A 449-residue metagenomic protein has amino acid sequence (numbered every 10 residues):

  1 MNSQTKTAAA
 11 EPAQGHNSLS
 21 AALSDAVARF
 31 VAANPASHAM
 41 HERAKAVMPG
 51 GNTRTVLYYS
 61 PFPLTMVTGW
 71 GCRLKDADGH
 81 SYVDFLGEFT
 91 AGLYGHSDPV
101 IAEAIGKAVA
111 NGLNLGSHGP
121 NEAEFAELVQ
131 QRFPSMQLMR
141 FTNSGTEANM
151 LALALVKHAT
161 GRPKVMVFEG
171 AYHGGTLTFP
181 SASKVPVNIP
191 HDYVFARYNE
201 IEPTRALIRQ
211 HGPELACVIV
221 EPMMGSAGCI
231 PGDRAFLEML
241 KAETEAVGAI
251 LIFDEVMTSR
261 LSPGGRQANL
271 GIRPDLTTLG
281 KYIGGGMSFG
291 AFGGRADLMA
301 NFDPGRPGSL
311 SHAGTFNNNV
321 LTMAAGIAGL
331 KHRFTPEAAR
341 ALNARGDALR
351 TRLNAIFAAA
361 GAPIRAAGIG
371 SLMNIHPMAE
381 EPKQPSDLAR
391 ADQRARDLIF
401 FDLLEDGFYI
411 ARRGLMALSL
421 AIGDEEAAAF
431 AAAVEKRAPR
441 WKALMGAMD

Functional and structural regions predicted by a protein language model:
N2-D449: Conserved N-terminal phosphate-binding loop of PLP-dependent enzymes in the Aspartate aminotransferase
